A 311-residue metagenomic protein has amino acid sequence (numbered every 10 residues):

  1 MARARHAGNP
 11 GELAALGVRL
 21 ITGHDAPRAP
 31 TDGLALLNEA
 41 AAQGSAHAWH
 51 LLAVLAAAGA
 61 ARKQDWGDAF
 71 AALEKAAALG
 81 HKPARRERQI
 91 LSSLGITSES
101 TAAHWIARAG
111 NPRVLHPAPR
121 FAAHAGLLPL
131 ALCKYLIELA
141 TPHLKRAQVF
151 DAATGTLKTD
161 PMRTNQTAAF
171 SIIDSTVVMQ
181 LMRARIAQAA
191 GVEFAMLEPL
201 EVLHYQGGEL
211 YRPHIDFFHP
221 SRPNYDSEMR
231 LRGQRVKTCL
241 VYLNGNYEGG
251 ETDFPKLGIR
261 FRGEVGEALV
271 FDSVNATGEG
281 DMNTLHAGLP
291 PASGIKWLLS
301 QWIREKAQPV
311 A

Functional and structural regions predicted by a protein language model:
A2-R3, V18, L36-E39, L51-A57 (+2 more regions): Fe(II)/2-oxoglutarate oxygenase catalytic core
H6-G11, T22-H24, A42-A46, A58-A60 (+1 more regions): Short helix-capping/linker turns of helical repeat alpha-solenoids
P27-T31, D65: Helix-turn-helix repeat elements of alpha-solenoid scaffolds
